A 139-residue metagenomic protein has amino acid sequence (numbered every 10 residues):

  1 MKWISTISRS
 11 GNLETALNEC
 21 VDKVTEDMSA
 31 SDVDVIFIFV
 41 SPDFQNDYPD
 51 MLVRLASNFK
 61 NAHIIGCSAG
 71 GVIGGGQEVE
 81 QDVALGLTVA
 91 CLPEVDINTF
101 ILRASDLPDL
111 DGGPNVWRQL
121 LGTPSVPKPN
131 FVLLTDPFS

Functional and structural regions predicted by a protein language model:
M1-S139: Cofactor- and metal-binding active-site motifs of prokaryotic enzymes that mediate redox/radical or nucleophilic
